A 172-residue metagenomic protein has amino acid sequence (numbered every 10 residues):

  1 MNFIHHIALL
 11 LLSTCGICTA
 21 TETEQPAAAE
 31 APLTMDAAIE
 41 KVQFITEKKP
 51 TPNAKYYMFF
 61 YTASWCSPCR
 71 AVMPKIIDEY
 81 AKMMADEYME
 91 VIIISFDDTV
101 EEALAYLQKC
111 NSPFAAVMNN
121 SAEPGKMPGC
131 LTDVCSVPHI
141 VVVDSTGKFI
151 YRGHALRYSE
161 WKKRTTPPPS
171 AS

Functional and structural regions predicted by a protein language model:
M1-E40, S172: N-terminal targeting signals for export/organelle localization
T34-Y57: A short beta-strand-turn-helix
K55, M73-I93, Q108: Conserved helix-turn-beta segment immediately C-terminal to the redox Cys motif in thioredoxin-like folds
F59-F60, E90-I94, A116-V117: Structural recognition of the beta-strand scaffold that forms the well-ordered cores of secreted hydrolase catalytic
Y61-K75: Conserved redox-active cysteine motifs that mediate thiol-disulfide chemistry, especially di-cysteine Cys-X(1-2)-Cys
D98-S136: Thioredoxin-like thiol-disulfide oxidoreductase module
S121-R164: Thiol/disulfide oxidoreductase modules built on the thioredoxin-like
